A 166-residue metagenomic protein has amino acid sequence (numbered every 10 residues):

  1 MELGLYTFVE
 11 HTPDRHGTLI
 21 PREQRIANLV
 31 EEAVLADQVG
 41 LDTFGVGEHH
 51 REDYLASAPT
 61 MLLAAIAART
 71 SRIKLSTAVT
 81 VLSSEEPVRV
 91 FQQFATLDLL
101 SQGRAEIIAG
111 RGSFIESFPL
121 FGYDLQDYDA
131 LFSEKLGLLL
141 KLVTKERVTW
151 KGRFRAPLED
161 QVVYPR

Functional and structural regions predicted by a protein language model:
M1-T77: N-terminal beta1-alpha1-beta2 module of alpha/beta enzyme domains
L19, T80, F118: Short, flexible active-site loop motifs that bind/organize anionic cofactors or intermediates
I20, Y54, S84-E85, Q126-D127: Alpha-helix capping and helix-loop boundary segments enriched in small/acidic/polar residues
A33-D37, K74-A78, E106-A109, G137-K141: Short C-terminal domain-edge/linker segments immediately following a structured domain
R51-E52, V81-L82, S113: Positions that flank functional sites
T77-E85: Active-site nucleophile and cofactor-binding loops and adjacent substrate-binding regions of central metabolic enzymes
E86-R166: Internal, glycine-rich beta/alpha segment that forms the wall or movable "lid" of small-molecule/cofactor binding
